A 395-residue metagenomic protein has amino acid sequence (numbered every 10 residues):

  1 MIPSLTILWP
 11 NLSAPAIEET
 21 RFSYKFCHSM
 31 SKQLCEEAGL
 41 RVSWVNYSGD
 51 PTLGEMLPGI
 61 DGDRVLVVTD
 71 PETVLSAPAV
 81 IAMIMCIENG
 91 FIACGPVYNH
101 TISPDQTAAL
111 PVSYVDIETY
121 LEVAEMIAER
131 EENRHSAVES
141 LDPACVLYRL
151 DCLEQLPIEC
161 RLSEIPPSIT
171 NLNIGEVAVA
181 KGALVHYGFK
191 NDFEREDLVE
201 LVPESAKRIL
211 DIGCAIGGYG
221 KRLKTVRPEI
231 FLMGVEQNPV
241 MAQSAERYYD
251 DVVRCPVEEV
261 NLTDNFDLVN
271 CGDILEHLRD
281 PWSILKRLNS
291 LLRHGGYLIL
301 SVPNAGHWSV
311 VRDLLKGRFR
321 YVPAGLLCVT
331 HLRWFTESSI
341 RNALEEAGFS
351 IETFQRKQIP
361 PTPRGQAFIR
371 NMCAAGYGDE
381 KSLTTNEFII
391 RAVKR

Functional and structural regions predicted by a protein language model:
S23-L40: Short, acidic, metal-binding catalytic loop of nucleotide-sugar glycosyltransferases
L53-R64: Active-site nucleotide-sugar/metal-binding loop of Leloir-type enzymes
G62-T73: Short beta-strand-to-loop acidic/aromatic patch adjacent to the donor-nucleotide binding site
P78-P111, N304: Conserved donor NDP-sugar-binding/catalytic core segment of glycosyltransferases
V115-I117, E122-Y148: A recurrent flexible, glycine/aromatic-enriched loop bordering the glycosyltransferase active site that acts as
E132, S136, S140-A144, E154-P157 (+3 more regions): S-adenosyl-L-methionine-dependent methyltransferase catalytic module, highlighting the catalytic core
E139-K181: A short, conserved alpha-helix in the catalytic core of glycosyltransferases
A183-D264, L268-N270, W282-L285, K316 (+1 more regions): Conserved N-terminal segment of class I S-adenosyl-L-methionine
